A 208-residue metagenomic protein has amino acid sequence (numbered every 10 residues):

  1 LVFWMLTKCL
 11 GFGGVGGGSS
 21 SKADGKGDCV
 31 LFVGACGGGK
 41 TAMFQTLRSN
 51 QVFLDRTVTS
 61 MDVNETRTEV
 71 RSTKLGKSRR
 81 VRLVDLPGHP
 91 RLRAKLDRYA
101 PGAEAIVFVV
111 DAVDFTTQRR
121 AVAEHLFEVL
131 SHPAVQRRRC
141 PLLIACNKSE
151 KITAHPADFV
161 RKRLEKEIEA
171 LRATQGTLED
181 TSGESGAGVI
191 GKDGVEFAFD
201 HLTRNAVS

Functional and structural regions predicted by a protein language model:
L1-V81: Conserved G1/Walker A P-loop phosphate-binding module
G38-G39, P90, A112-T117, K151-I152: Short acidic, S/G/P-rich loop/turn micro-motifs used as interaction or catalytic elements
M43, D85, V107, N147: Residue-level signature of catalytic and energy-coupling elements of molecular machines, predominantly ATP/GTP-dependent
F44-R48, K95-R98, R119-V122, P156-F159: Short coil/turn segments at secondary-structure boundaries
R48, V52, T73, R91 (+6 more regions): Short amphipathic alpha-helices and their capping/turn residues within compact interaction modules
L75-A94: Switch II (G3) loop of P-loop NTPases
L92-R119, A123-Q136, L142-C146: Inter-motif core of Ras-like GTPase G domains
V113, F127-S208: Conserved GTP-binding G-domain of TRAFAC-class P-loop NTPases and closely related GTPase folds
